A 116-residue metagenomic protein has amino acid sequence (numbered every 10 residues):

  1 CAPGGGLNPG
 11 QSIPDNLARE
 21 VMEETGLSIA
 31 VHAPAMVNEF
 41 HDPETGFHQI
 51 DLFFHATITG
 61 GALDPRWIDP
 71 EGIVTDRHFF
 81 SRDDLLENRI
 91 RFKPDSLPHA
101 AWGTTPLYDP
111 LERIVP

Functional and structural regions predicted by a protein language model:
C1-E23: Conserved Nudix-box catalytic region and its N-terminal flanking loop in Nudix hydrolases and closely related
A2, I29, F47-D51: Short connector loops at helix/strand junctions that flank enzyme active sites, especially segments positioning acidic
P9-G10, G46, I90: Residue-level signature of the cytosolic catalytic core of signaling kinases
S28-M36: A short coil-to-beta-strand element that immediately follows conserved catalytic motifs
F40-D64, A101: Active-site-adjacent beta-strand/loop module that shapes the phosphate/pyrophosphate-binding cleft
D69-P116: Nudix hydrolase/Nudix homology domain
